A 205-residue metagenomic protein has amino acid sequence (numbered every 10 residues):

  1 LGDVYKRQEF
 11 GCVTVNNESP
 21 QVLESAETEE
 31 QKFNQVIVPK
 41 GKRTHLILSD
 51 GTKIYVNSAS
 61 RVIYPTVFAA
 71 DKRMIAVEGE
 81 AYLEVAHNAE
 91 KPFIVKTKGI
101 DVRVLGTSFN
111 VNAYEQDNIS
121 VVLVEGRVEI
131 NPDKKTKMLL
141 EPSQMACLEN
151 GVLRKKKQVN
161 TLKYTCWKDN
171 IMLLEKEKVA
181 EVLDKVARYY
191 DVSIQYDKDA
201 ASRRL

Functional and structural regions predicted by a protein language model:
D3-L205: A residue-level detector for the "anchor" residue at the start of short, highly conserved motifs
